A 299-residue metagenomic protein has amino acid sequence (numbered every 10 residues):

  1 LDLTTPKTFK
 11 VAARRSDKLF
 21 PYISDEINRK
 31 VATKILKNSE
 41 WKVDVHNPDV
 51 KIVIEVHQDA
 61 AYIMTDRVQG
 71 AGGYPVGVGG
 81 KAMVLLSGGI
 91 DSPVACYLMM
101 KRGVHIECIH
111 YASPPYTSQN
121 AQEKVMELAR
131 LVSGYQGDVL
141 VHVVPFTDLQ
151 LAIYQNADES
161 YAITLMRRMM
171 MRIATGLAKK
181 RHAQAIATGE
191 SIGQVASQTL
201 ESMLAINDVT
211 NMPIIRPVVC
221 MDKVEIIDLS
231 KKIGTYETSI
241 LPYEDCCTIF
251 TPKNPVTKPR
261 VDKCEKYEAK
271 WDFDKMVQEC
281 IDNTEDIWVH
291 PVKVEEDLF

Functional and structural regions predicted by a protein language model:
L1-M83, P93-V139, D208, V256-V261 (+3 more regions): RNA-binding accessory domains that recognize and position tRNA/RNA substrates
K30-I35, S39, R67-G79, Q150 (+3 more regions): Active-site adenylate/phosphate-handling loop in enzymes that bind or generate adenylated species
V84, C108-H110, V143, T188 (+1 more regions): Structural beta-sheet core signal
G89: Conserved G/P- and acidic residue-centered "switch" motifs that form tight phosphate/ATP-binding loops in soluble
Y111-P114, F146-T147, S191-I192, P217-C220 (+1 more regions): Short, ordered loop/turn segments at secondary-structure junctions
A129-N156, D245: A conserved beta-strand->alpha-helix junction
Q194, P242-F250: Small/polar glycine-rich anion-binding or flexible loop at a beta-alpha turn
G234-P242: A short alpha-helix-loop-beta-strand transition element characteristic of N-terminal alpha/beta dinucleotide-binding
